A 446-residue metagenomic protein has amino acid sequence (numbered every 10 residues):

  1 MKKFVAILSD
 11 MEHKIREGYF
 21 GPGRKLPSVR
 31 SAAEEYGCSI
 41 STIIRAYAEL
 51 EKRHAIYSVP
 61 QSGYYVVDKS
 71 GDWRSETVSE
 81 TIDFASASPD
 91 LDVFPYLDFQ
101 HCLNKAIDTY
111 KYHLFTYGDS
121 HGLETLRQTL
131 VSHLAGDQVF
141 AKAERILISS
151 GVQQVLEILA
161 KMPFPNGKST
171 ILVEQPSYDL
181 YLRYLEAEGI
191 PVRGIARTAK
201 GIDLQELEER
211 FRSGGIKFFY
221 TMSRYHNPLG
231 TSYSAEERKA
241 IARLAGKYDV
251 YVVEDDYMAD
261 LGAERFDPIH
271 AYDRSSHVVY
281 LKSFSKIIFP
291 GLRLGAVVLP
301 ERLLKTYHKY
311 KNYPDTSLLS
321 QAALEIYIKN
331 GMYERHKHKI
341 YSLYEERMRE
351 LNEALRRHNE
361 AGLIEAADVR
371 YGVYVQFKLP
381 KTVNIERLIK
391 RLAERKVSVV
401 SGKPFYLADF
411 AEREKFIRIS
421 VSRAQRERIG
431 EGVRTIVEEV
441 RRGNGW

Functional and structural regions predicted by a protein language model:
M1-A106, Y112-G118, L126-S132, K311-S317 (+8 more regions): N-terminal basic, amphipathic alpha-helical segments
L8, E12, E157, K161 (+6 more regions): Amphipathic, non-transmembrane alpha-helical secondary structure
G21, H113-Y248, D260-Y272, Y344 (+1 more regions): Conserved core of the PLP fold type I
I146, V250, V278, I364 (+1 more regions): Short, conserved active-site loop motifs that form the nucleotide-linked donor/cofactor pocket
L147, P191-I195, V279, A367 (+1 more regions): General small-molecule cofactor/ligand-binding pocket signal
V253-E254: Hydrophobic residues in beta-strands of the RecA-like P-loop NTPase core, especially within AAA+ ATPase
D267-S285, L304-T306, I417-R418: Conserved active-site segment immediately N-terminal to the catalytic lysine that forms the internal aldimine
V279-Y280, K286-H358, A366-A367: PLP-dependent aminotransferase class I/II
